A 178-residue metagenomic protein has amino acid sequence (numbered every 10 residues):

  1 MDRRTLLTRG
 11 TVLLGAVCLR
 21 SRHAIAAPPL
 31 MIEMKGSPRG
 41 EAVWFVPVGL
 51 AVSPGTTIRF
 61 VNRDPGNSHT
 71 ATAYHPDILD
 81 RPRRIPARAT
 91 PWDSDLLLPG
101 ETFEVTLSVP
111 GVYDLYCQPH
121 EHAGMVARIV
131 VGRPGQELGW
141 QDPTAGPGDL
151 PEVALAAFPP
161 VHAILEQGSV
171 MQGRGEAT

Functional and structural regions predicted by a protein language model:
D2, L7-T178: Extracytoplasmic copper-binding redox domains, predominantly the cupredoxin/blue-copper superfamily
